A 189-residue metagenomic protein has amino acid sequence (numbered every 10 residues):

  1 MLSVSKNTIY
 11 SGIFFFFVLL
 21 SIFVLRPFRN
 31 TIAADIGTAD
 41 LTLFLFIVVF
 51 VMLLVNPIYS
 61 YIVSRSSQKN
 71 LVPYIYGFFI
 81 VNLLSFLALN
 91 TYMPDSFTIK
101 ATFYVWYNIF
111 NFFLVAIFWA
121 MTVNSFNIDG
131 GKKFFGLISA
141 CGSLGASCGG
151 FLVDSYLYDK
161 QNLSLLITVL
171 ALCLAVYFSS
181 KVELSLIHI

Functional and structural regions predicted by a protein language model:
V4-I47, V51: Helix-loop boundary and gating motifs at the non-cytosolic
T38, I128-L137: Loop-to-transmembrane helix entry/capping segments in MFS-fold secondary transporters and related SLC/MFSD carriers
L45-V49, L53, F135-G150: Glycine-rich segments within core transmembrane alpha-helices of 12-TM secondary carriers
N56-R65, S143-L165: Transmembrane alpha-helix termini and helix-breaking/packing motifs in multi-pass membrane transporters
F78-D95: C-terminal ends and interior cores of transmembrane alpha-helices in multi-pass membrane transporters/permeases
I80, S164-S180: Symmetry-related core transmembrane helices of the 12-TM Major Facilitator Superfamily/SLC fold
F97-F113: Hydrophobic core of transmembrane alpha-helices in multi-pass small-molecule transporters, especially MFS/SLC-type
I187-I189: Conserved small/polar residues in nucleotide/adenosyl-binding loops
